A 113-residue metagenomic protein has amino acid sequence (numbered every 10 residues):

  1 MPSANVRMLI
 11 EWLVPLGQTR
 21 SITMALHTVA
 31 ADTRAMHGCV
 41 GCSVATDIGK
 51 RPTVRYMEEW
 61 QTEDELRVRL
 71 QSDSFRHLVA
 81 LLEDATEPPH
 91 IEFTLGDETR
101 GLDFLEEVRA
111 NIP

Functional and structural regions predicted by a protein language model:
M1-A4, A45-K50, V79-P113: Glycine-rich beta-strand-turn "strand-cap" elements at beta-sheet edges
N5-L13: Active-site-flanking beta-strand signature of metal-NTP-handling nucleotidyl enzymes and homologous cyclase-like
R7, M57, F104: Small, basic N-terminal interaction modules of short regulatory proteins
L13-T23: Short, surface-exposed ligand-recognition loops at beta-strand->loop->(often short) alpha-helix junctions that present
P15-G17, D47-G49, Q61-E63: Short coil/turn motifs at secondary-structure junctions
T28, A35-V40, E59-F93: An amphipathic, aromatic/His-enriched active-site/gating alpha helix that lines ligand/cofactor pockets
A30-R55: Short, glycine- and small/hydrophobic-rich beta-strand elements in well-ordered beta-sheets
